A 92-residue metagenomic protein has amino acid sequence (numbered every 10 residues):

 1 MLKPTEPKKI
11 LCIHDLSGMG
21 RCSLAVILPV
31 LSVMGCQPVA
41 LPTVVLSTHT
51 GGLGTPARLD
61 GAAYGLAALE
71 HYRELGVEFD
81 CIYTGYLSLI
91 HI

Functional and structural regions predicted by a protein language model:
M1-E78: Small-residue (G/A/S/T)-rich helix-start motifs and N-terminal tracts that mark the onset
C81-S88: Glycine/small-residue-rich loop that forms an oxyanion/phosphate-binding "nest" at active or ligand-binding sites
I90-I92: Conserved small/polar residues in nucleotide/adenosyl-binding loops
